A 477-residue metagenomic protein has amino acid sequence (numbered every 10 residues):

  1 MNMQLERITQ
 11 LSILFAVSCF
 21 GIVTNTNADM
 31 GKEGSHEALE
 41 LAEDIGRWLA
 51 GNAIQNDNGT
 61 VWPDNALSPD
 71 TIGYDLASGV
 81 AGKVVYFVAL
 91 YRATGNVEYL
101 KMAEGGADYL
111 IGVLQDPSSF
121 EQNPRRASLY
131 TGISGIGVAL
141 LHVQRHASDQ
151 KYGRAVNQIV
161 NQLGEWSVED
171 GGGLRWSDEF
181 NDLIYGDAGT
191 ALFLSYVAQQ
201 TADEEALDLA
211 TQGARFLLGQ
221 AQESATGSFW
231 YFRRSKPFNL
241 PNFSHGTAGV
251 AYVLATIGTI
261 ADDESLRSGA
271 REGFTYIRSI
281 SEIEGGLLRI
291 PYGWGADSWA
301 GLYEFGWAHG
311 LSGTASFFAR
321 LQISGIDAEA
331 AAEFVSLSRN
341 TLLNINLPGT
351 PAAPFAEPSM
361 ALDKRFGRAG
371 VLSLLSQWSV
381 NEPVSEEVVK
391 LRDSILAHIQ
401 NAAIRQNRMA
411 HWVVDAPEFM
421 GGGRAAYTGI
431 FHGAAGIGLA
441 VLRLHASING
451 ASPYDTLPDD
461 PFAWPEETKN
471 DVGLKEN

Functional and structural regions predicted by a protein language model:
N2-S12: Bacterial N-terminal signal peptides that target proteins for export
I8, V23-N25: Intrinsically disordered/low-complexity terminal segments and short unstructured peptides
L11-G21: Bacterial N-terminal signal peptides
A28-N477: Glycan-recognition and catalytic cores of secretory/periplasmic carbohydrate-active enzymes
